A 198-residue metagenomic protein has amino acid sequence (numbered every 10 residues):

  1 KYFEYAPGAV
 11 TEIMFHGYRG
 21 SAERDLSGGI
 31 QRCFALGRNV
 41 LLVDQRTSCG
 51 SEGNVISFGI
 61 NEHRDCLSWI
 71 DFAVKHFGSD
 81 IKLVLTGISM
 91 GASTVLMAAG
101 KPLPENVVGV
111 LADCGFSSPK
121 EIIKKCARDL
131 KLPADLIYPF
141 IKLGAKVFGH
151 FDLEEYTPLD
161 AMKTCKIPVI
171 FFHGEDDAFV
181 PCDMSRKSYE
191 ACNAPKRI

Functional and structural regions predicted by a protein language model:
A9-G17: Short beta-strand element of the alpha/beta-hydrolase
Y18-R32, Q45: The serine-hydrolase catalytic nucleophile loop
I56-F77: Alpha/beta-hydrolase active-site loop
F77-S89: Alpha/beta-hydrolase fold nucleophile elbow
M97-E154, D160: Hydrolase active-site cap/lid region
P158, I167, P181-E190: Short alpha-helix in the alpha/beta-hydrolase fold that links the catalytic acid
T164-K166, F171-H173, D177: Short beta-strand/loop motif that positions the catalytic acidic residue of the alpha/beta-hydrolase fold
Y189-I198: Catalytic histidine neighborhood in serine/cysteine hydrolases with alpha/beta-hydrolase-type architecture
